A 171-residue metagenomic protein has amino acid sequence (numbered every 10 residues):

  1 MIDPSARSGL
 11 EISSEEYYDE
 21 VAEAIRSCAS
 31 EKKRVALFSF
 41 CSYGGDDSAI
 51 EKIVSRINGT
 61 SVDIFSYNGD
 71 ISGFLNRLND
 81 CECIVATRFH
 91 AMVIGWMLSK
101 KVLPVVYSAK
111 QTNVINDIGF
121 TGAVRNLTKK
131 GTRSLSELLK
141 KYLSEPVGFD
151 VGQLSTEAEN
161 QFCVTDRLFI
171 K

Functional and structural regions predicted by a protein language model:
M1-K171: Active-site anion-handling motifs in enzyme catalytic cores
